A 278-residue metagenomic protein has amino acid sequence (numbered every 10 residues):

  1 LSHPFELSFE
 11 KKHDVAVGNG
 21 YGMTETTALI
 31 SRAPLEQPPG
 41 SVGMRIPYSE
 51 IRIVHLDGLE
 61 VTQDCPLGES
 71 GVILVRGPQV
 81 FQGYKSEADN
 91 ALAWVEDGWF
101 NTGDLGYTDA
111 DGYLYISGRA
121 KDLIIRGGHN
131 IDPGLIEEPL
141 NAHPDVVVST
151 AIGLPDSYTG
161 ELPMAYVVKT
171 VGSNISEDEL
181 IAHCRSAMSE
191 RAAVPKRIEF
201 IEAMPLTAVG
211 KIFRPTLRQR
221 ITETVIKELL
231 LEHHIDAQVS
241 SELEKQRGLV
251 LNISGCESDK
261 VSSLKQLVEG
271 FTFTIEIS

Functional and structural regions predicted by a protein language model:
H3-G20, T24-L114, K121-L123, I136-E137 (+1 more regions): Conserved AMP-binding/adenylate-forming
D14, Y48, D89, D145-V148 (+2 more regions): Glycine-centered tight turns that cap/initiate beta-strands
G20, V54, S117, I152 (+1 more regions): Solvent-exposed beta-strand sheet faces enriched in polar/charged residues
G77, Q82-G83, L92, D97 (+4 more regions): AMP-binding/adenylate-forming catalytic core of the ANL superfamily
D156, E202-L206: Short, internal active-site loops enriched in acidic
I198, M204, F213-R218: Active-site/pore-lining binding-face segments in mid-to-C-terminal subdomains
E269, F273-S278: Generic structural signal for coil/turn-prone sequence and helix-edge features
